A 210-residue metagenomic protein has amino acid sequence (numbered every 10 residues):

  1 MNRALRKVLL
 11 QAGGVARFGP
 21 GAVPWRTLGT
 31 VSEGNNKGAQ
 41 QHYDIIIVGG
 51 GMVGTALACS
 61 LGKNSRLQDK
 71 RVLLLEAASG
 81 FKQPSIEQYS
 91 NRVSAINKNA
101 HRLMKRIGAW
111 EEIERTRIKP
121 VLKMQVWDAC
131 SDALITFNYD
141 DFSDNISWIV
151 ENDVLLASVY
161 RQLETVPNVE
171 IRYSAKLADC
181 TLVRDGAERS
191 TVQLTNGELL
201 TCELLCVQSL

Functional and structural regions predicted by a protein language model:
M1-Q41: N-terminal mitochondrial targeting presequence
S32-K37, G62-D69, V166-P167, R184-G186: Alpha-helix termini
N35-V53, L73: Beta1/beta-strand and adjacent pyrophosphate-binding region of the FAD-binding site in flavoprotein oxidoreductases
V48, G62-N91: Glycine-rich FAD pyrophosphate-binding loop
L57-K70, L103, L204: A short, Lys/Arg-enriched amphipathic alpha-helix followed by its capping loop at the start of a domain
I86-A129: N-terminal FAD cofactor-binding segment of flavoenzymes
T116-L210: Conserved N-terminal helical subregion
